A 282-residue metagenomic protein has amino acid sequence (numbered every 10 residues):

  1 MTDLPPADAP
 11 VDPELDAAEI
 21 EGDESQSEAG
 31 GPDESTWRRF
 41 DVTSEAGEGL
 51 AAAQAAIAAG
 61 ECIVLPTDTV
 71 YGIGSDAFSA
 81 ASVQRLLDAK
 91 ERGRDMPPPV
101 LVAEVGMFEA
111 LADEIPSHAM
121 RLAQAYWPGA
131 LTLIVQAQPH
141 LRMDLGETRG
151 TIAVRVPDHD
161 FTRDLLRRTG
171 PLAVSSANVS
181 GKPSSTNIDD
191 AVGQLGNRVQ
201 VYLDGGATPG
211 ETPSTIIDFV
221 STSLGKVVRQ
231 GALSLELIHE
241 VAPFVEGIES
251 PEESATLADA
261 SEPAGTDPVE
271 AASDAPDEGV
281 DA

Functional and structural regions predicted by a protein language model:
T2-A282: Active-site-adjacent structural elements in enzyme catalytic cores
